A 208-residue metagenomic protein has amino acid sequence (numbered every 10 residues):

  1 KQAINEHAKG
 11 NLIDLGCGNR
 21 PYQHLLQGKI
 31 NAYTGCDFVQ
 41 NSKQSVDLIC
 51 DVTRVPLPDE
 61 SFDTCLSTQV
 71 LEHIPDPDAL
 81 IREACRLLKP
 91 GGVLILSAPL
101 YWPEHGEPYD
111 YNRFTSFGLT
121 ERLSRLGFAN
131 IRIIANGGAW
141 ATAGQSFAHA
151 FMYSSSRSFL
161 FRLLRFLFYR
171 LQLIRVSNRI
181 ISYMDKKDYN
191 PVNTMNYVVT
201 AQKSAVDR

Functional and structural regions predicted by a protein language model:
Q2-I4, G10-G106, T115-T120, V199-Q202: Conserved SAM-binding loop
H7-A8, L126: A structural signal for short coil/turn segments at secondary-structure junctions
P77-A79, E83, K89, V93-A205: S-adenosyl-L-methionine-dependent methyltransferase catalytic module, highlighting the catalytic core
